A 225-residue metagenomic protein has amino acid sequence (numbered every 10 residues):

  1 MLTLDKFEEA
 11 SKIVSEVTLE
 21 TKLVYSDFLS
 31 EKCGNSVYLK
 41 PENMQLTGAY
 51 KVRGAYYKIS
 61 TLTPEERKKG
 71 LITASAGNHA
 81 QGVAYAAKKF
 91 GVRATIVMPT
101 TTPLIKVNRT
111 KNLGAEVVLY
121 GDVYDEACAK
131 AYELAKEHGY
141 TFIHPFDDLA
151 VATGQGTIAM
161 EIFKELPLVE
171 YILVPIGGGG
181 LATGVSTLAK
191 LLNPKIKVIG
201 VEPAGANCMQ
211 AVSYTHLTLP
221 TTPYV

Functional and structural regions predicted by a protein language model:
M1-L217, P223: PLP-dependent amino-acid enzyme catalytic core
